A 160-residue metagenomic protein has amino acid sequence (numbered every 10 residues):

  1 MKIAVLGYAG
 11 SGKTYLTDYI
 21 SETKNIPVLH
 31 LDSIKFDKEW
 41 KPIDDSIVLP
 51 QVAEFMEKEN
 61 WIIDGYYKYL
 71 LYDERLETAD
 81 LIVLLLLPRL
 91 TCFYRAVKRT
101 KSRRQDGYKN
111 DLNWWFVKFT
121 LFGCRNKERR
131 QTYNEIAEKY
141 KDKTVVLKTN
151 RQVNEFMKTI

Functional and structural regions predicted by a protein language model:
K2: Walker A (P-loop) ATP-phosphate-binding motif of ABC ATPase nucleotide-binding domains
V5: Hydrophobic anchor at the beta1->P-loop junction of P-loop NTPases
A9: The conserved Walker
T14: Walker A/P-loop
D18-N60: Conserved substrate/cofactor phosphate-moiety recognition/catalytic segment in nucleotide-dependent phosphotransferases
T23, N126-I160: NTP-dependent small-molecule kinase module
I47-F93: Glycine-rich phosphate-binding loop used to anchor ATP phosphates in small-molecule kinases, encompassing both
L86-R129: A glycine- and Lys/Arg-enriched "phosphate-lid" helix/loop adjacent to the NTP-binding pocket of small-molecule kinases
